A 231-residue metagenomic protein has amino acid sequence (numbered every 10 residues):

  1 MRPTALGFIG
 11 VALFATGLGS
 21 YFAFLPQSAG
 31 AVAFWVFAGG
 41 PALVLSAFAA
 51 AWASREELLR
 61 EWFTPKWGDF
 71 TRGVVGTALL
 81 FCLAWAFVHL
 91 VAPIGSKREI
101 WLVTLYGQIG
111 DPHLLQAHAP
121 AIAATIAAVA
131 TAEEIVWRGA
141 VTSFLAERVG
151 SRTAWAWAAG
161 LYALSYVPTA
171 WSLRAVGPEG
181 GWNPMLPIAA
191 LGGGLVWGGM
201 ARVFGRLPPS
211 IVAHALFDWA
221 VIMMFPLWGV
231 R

Functional and structural regions predicted by a protein language model:
R2-E57, V103-P112, P120: Alpha-helical transmembrane segments in multi-pass membrane proteins
P3-V11, F34-F37, G68-G76, A117-A121 (+3 more regions): Alpha-helical transmembrane segments of integral membrane proteins
I9-L13, A42-L43, G73-W85, I122-I126 (+5 more regions): Alpha-helical transmembrane spans of integral membrane proteins, capturing the lipid-embedded, hydrophobic core of TM
G10-Q27, W62-F70, K97-Y106, A127-V136 (+2 more regions): Hydrophobic alpha-helical transmembrane segments
G19-S28, L90-V91, P168-A175: Juxtamembrane "helix-exit" motif on the non-cytosolic side of transmembrane helices
Q27-A31, L58-G68, T142-G150, A201: Membrane-interface helix-boundary motifs at transmembrane edges
A31-V32, L58-V129, P178-W182: Juxtamembrane helix-loop-helix connectors linking adjacent transmembrane helices in multi-pass membrane enzymes
Q116-R231: Transmembrane helix-loop-helix hairpins at the membrane interface of multi-pass integral membrane proteins
